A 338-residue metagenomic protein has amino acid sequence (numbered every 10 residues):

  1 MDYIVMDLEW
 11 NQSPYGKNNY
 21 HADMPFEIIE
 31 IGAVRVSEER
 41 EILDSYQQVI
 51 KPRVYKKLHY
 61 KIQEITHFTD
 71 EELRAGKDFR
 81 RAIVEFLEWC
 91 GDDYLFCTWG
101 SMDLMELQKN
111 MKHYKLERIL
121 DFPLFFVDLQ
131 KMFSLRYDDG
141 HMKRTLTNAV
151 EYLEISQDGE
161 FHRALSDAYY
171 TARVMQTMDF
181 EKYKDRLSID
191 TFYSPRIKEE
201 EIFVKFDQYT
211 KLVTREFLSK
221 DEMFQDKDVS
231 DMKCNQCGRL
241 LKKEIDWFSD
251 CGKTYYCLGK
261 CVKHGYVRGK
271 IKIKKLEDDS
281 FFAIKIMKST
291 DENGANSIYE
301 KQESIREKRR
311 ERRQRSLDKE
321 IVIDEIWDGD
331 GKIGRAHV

Functional and structural regions predicted by a protein language model:
D2-Q108, Y266-K308: Conserved non-catalytic scaffold segment of RNase H-like nuclease domains
G16, G76, Y137, Q176 (+1 more regions): Hydrophobic alpha-helical membrane-insertion segments
M24-I31, R35-T66, E88-R215: Metal-dependent phosphoesterase core characteristic of DEDDh/y 3'-5' exonuclease domains
R74, F122, E160-F161, I245 (+1 more regions): Short loop/turn and capping residues at structural boundaries
A82, Y169, K253: Short Asp/Glu-rich motifs
T177-R335: Acidic two-metal-ion nuclease catalytic site recognized across multiple nuclease folds, prominently DnaQ/RNase D-T
